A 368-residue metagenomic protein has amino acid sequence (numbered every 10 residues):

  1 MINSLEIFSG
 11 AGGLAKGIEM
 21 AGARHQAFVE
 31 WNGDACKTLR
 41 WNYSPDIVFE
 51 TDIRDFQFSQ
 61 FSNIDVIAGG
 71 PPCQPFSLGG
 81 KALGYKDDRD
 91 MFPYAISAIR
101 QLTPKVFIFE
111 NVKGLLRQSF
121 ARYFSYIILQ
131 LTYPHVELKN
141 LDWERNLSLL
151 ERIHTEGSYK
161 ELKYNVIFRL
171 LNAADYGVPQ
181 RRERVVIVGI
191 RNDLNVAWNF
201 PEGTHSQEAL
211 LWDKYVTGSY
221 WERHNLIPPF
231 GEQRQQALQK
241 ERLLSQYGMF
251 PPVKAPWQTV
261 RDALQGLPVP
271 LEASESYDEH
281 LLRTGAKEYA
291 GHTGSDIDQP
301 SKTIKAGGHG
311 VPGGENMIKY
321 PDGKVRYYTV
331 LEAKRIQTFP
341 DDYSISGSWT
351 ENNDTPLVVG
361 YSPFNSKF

Functional and structural regions predicted by a protein language model:
S4-L14, I18, I53, S62-G80 (+4 more regions): Conserved proline-anchored active-site loop of SAM-dependent methyltransferases that bridges a beta-strand
G17-R24, N42: A short, Lys/Arg-enriched amphipathic alpha-helix followed by its capping loop at the start of a domain
Q26, D46, D65, K105: Conserved acidic residues
E30-G33: Short beta->alpha hinge that forms the Motif I/post-I loop of the SAM-binding pocket
C36-K37: Short alpha-helix immediately C-terminal to the canonical SAM-binding loop
P45-T51: Conserved SAM-binding strand-loop segment of SAM-dependent methyltransferases
F56-I64, F76-S295: Class I S-adenosyl-L-methionine
P251, A255-F368: C-terminal target-recognition/interaction regions appended to catalytic cores
